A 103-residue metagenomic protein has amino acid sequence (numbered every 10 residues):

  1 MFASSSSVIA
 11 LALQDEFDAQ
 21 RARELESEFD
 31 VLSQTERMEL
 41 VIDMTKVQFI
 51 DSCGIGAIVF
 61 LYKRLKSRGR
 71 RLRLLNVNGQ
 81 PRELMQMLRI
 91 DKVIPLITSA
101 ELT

Functional and structural regions predicted by a protein language model:
M1-Q48, F60-T103: STAS-like cytosolic regulatory interaction modules
